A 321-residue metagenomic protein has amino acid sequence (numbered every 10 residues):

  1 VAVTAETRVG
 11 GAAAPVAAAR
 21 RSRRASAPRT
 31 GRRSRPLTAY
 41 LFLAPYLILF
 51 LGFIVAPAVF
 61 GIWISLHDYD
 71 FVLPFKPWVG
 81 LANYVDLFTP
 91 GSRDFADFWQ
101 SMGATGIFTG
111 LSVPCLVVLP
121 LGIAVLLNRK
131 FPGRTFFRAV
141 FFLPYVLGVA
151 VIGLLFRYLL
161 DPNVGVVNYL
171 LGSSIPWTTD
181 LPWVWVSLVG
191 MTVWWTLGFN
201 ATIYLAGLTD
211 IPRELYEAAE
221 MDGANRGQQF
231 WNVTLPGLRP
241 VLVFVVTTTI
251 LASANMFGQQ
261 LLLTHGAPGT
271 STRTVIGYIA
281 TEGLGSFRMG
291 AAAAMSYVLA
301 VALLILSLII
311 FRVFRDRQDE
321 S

Functional and structural regions predicted by a protein language model:
V1-A25: Short, intrinsically disordered terminal tails adjacent to the first/last structured region
V3-E6, R29, L37, F75: Intrinsically disordered/low-complexity terminal segments and short unstructured peptides
V9-A12, T30, F60: Feature targets compositionally biased, intrinsically disordered low-complexity regions with long contiguous runs
R23-R33: Alpha-helical transmembrane segments of integral membrane proteins
R35-S321: A structural signal for multi-pass alpha-helical bundles of membrane permease subunits that mediate small-molecule
